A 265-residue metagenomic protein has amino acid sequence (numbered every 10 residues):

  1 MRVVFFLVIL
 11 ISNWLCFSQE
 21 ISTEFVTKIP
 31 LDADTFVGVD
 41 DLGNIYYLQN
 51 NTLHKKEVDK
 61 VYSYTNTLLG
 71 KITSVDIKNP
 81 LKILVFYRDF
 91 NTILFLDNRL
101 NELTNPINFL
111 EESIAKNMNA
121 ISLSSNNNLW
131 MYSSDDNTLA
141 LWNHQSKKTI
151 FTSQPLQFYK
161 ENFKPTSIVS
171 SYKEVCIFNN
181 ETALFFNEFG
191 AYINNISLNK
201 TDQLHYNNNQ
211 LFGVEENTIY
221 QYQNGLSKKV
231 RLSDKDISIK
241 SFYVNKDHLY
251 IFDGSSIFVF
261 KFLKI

Functional and structural regions predicted by a protein language model:
M1-F25, I265: Bacterial Sec-dependent N-terminal signal peptides
E20-K82, R88-F90: Start-of-domain marker
V26-D32, S63-L68, I107-I114, T152-E161 (+2 more regions): Surface loop/turn motifs at the tips and blade-to-blade linkers of beta-strand repeat domains
L31-D40, L69-I77, I114-S122, K160-V169 (+2 more regions): Repeated scaffold domains used in trafficking and secretory/extracellular systems, primarily beta-propellers
T35-L48, L81-Y87, I93, S122-S133 (+6 more regions): Short beta-strand elements that form the blades of beta-propeller/WD-repeat-like and other beta-sheet-rich scaffold
L53-H54, T92-I93, N137-L139, A183-L184 (+2 more regions): Structural signal for beta-propeller blades
K56-K60, D97-N101, N143-S146, N187-A191 (+2 more regions): Short loop/turn segments that connect beta-strands within beta-propeller blades
V85-K147: Surface-exposed, polar helix/loop patches in the mature regions of secreted/periplasmic/lumenal proteins that form
